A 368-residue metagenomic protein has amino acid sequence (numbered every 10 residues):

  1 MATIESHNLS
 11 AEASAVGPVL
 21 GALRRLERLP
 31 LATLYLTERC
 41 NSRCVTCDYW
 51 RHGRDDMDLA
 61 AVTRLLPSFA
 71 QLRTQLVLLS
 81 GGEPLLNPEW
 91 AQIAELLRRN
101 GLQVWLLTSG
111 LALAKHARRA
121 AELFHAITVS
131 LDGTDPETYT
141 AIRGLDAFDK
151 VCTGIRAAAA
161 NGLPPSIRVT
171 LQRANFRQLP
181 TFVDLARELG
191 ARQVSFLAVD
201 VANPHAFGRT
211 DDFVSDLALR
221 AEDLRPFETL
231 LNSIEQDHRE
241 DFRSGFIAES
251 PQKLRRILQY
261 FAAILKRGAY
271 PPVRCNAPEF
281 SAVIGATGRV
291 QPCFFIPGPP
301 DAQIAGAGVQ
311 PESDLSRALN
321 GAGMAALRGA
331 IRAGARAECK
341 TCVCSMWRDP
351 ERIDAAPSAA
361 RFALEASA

Functional and structural regions predicted by a protein language model:
M1, M57, L123-A126, S130-D132 (+3 more regions): Radical SAM enzyme [4Fe-4S]-AdoMet core and its adjacent flexible, acidic and glycine-rich loops/tails across
A2-L23, E27-R28, Y270-R274, T287-A368: Flexible mid-to-C-terminal extensions adjoining Fe-S/redox cofactors in radical SAM and related proteins
T3-R119, A126, L219, D223 (+3 more regions): Conserved alpha-helical substructure of the radical SAM core
L36, E83-L86, G110, L131 (+3 more regions): Structured beta->alpha junctions
R39, R43, C47-W50, P278 (+2 more regions): Cys/His-rich metal-chelating microdomains
R39, S130, A318: Conserved catalytic core of Hanks-type protein kinase domains
D48, A117, R143, F294 (+1 more regions): Short, flexible helix/strand-to-coil boundary loops that buttress conserved ligand/catalytic motifs in alpha/beta
